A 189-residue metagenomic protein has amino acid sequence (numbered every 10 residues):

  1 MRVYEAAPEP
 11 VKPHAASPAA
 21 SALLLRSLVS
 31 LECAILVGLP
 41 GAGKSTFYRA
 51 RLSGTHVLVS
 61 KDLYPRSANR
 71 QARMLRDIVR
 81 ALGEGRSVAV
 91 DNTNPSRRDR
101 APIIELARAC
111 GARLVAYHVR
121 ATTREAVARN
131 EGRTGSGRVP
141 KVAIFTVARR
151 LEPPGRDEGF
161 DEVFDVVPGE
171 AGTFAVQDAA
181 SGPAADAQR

Functional and structural regions predicted by a protein language model:
R2-A6, A19-V37, A42, S53 (+1 more regions): Conserved GTP-binding G-domain of TRAFAC-class P-loop NTPases and closely related GTPase folds
S30, A42-R98: Conserved substrate/cofactor phosphate-moiety recognition/catalytic segment in nucleotide-dependent phosphotransferases
A50-R51, P102, L106-C110, R150 (+1 more regions): Alpha-helical structural signal in soluble globular domains
H56, E84-R86, C110-V115, E158-E162: Short glycine-/polar-rich loops that comprise or flank the Walker A/P-loop and associated switch/sensor motifs
L75-V79, A107, G132-S136: Short, hinge-like loop/turn segments at secondary-structure boundaries
S96-R129: Mid-chain, well-packed structural core segment of small domains
